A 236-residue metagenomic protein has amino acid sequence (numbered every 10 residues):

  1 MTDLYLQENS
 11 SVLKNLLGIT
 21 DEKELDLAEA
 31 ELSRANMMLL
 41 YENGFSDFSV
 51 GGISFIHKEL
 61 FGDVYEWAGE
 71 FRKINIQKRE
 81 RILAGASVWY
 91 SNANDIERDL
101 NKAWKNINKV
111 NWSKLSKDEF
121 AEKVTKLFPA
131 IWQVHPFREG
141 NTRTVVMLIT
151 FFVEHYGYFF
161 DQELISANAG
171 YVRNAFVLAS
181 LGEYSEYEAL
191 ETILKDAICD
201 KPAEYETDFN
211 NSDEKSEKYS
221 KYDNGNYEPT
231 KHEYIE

Functional and structural regions predicted by a protein language model:
M1-E236: FIC/Doc superfamily catalytic core
